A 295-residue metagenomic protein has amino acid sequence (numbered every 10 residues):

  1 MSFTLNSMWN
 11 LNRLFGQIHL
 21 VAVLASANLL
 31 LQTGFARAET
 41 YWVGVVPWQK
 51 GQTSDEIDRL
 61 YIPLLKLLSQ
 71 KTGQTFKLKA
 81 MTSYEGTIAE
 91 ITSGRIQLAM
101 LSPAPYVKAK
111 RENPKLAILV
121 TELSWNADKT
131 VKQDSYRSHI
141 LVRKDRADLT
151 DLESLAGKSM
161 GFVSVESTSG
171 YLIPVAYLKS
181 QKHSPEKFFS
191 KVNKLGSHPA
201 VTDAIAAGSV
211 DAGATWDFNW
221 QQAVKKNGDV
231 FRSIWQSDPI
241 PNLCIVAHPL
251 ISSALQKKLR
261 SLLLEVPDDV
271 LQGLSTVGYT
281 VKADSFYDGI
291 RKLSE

Functional and structural regions predicted by a protein language model:
S2-G86, Q272-E295: N-terminal hydrophobic or amphipathic helices and topogenic motifs
W42-K71, A104, W125, K132-T202 (+3 more regions): Bilobed "Venus flytrap"/periplasmic-binding protein-like clamshell domains and structurally analogous long
V45-W48, T121-R137, K225-L263, P267 (+1 more regions): Periplasmic-binding protein-like
E56, G73, S93-I96, L101 (+3 more regions): Extracytoplasmic
K77-K79, V192-N193, R232-I234: General small-molecule cofactor/ligand-binding pocket signal
K79-I118, N219-A223: Pocket-flanking alpha-helical
I91-T92, L155, I205-A206: Hydrophobic residues within well-ordered alpha-helices
P103-P114, Y177-S180, A204-V230: A ligand-binding cleft/hinge motif common to bilobed small-molecule-binding domains
